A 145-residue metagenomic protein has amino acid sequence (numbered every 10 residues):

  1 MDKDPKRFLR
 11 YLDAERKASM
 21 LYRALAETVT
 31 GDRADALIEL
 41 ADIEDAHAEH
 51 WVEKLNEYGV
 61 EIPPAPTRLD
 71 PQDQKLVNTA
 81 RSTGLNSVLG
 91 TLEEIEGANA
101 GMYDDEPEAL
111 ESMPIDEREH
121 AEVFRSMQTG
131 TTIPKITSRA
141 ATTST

Functional and structural regions predicted by a protein language model:
M1-T145: Non-heme di-metal
